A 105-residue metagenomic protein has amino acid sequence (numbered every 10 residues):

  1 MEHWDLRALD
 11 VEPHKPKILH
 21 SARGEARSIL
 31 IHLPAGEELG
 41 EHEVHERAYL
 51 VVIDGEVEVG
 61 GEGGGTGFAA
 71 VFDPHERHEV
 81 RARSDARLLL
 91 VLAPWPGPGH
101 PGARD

Functional and structural regions predicted by a protein language model:
M1-R27, G60-E62, R104-D105: A short, N-terminal "cap"/entry segment at the start of jelly-roll beta-barrel domains of the cupin/DSBH fold
P13, R27-V44: Conserved short histidine dyad/triad with adjacent acidic residue
G24-A26, P34-E37, D54-V57, W95-P96: Short, charged/polar surface micro-motifs in flexible loops or helix N-caps
A26-S28, R47, A86-R87: Structural motif
H45-G60: Glycine- and acidic-residue-biased ligand/ion/polar-headgroup-sensing regions
G61-R77: Short acidic-glycine-tyrosine-enriched beta hairpin
V71, S84-P101: A short hydrophobic beta-strand segment most commonly corresponding to one strand of the jelly-roll/cupin
V80-A82: Asparagine-centered strand-capping/turn motif at beta-strand->loop junctions
